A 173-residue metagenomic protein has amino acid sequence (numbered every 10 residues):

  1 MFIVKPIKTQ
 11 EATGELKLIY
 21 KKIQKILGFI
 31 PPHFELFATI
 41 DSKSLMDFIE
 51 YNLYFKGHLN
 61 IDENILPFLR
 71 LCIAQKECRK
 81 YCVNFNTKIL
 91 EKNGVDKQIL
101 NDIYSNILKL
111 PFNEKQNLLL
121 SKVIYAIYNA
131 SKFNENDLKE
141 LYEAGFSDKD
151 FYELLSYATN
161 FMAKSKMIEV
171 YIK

Functional and structural regions predicted by a protein language model:
M1-K173: Hydrophobic alpha-helical segments
